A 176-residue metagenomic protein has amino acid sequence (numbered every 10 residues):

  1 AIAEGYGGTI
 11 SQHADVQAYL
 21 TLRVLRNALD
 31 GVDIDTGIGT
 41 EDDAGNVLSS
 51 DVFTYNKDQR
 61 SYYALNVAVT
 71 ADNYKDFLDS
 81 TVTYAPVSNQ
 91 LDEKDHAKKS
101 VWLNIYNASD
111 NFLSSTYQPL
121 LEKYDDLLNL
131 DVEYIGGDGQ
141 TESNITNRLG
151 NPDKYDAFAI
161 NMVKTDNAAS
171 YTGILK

Functional and structural regions predicted by a protein language model:
A1, G8-D15, W102-I105, D153-K164: Periplasmic-binding protein-like
A3-Y6, R23-D30, L121-D126, G150: Sec-exported extracytoplasmic/periplasmic mature domains
E4-G7, A97-K99, D126-L130, D153-F158 (+1 more regions): Loop/turn elements at helix/coil->beta-strand transitions in domains of secreted/extracellular proteins
V16-Y19, D138-Q140: A short acidic, often aromatic-flanked loop/helix-cap motif at beta-alpha or helix-coil junctions that lines enzyme
L20, V24-K99: Hinge/cleft segment of the Venus flytrap/periplasmic-binding protein
K99-P119, V132-S143, N161-T165: Extracytoplasmic "Venus flytrap"
S115-T116, L120, S170-I174: A short acidic, amphipathic alpha-helical/loop segment
G136-K176: Beta-alpha junction/loop-to-helix N-cap segments that form part of ligand/metal-binding clefts
